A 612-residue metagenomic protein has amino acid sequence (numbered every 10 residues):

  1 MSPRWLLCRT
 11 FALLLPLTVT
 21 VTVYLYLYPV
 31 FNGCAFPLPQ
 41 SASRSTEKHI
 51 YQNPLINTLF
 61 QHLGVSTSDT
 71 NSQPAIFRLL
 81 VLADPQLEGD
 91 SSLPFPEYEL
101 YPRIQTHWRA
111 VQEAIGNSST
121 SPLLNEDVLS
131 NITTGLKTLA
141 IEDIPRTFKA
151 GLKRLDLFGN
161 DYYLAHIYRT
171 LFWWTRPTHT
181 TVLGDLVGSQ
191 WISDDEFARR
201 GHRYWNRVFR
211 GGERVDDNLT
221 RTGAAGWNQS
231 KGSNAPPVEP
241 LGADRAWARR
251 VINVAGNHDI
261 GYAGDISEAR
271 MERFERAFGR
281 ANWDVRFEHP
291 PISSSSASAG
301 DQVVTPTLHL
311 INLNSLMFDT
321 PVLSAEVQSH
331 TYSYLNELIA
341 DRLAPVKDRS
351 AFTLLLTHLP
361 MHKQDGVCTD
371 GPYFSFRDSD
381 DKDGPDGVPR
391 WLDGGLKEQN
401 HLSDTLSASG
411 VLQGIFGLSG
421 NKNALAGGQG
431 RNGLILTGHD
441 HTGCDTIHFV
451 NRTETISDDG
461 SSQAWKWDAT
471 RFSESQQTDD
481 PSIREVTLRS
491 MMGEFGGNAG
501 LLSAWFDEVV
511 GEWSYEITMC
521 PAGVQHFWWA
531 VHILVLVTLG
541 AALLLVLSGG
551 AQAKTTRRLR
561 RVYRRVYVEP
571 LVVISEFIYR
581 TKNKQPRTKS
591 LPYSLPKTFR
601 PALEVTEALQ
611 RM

Functional and structural regions predicted by a protein language model:
M1-H179, D194, H202-A224, E239 (+2 more regions): Acidic, histidine-bearing metal-coordination/catalytic regions of metal-dependent phosphoesterases
I76-G89, V254-A255, P306-P321, T353-H358 (+2 more regions): Active-site-proximal beta-strand elements of phosphoester/diester hydrolases
L82-D84, T175-W191, G256, A351-H358: Active-site beta-strand/loop signature of hydrolases that rely on acidic residues for catalysis
E88-G89, G188-Q190, R245-A246, H258-G264 (+4 more regions): Active-site environment of divalent metal-dependent phosphoester hydrolases
L100, Q105-P145, A150, L310-L406: Active-site-proximal loop/helix segment associated with metal-binding centers of metalloenzymes
L155, W191-D348, F352, F376-K382 (+3 more regions): Extended active-site neighborhood of metal-dependent phosphoesterases/phosphodiesterases
V346, D479, M492-V531: Juxtamembrane amphipathic/hinge helix adjacent to a transmembrane helix
G371-S503: Conserved beta-sheet core of the metallophosphoesterase superfamily
